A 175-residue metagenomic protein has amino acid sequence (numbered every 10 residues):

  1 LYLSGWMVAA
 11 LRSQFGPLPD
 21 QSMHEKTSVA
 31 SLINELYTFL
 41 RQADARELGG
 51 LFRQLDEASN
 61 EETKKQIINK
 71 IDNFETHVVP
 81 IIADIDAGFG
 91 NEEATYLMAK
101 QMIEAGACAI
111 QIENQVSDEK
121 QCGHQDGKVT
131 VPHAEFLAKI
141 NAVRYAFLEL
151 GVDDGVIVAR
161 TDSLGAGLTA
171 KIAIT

Functional and structural regions predicted by a protein language model:
L1-T175: Alpha/beta enzyme core
